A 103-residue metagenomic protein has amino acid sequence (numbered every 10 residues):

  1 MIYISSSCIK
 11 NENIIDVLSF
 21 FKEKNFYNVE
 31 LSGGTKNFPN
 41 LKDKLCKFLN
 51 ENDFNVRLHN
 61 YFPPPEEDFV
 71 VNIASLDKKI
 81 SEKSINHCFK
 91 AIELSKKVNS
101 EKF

Functional and structural regions predicted by a protein language model:
M1-K90, K96: N-terminal pre-domain/capping segments
S95-F103: Short, intrinsically disordered, charge-balanced linker/junction segments flanking boundaries in proteins
